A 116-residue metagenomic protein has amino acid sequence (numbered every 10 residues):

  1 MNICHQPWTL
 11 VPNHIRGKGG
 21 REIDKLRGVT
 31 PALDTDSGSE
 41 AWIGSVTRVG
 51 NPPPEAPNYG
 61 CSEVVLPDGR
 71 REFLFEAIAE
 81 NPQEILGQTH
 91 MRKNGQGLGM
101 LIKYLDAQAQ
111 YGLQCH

Functional and structural regions predicted by a protein language model:
M1-C115: Transition-metal
